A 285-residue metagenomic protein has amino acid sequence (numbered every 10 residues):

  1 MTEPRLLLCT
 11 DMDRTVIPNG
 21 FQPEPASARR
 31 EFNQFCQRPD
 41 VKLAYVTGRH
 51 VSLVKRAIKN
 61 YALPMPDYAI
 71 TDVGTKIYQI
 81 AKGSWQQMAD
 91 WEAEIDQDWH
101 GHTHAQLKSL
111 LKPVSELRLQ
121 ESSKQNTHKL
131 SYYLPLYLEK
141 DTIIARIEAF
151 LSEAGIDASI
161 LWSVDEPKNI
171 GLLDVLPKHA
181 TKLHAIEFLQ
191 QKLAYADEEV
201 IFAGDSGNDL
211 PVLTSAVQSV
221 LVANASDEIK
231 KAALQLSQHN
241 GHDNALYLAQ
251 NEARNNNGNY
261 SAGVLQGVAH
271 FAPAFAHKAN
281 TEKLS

Functional and structural regions predicted by a protein language model:
M1-M12, R30-Q37, K59, H277 (+1 more regions): Non-catalytic pre-domain segments flanking phosphatase-related domains
E3, L176, L183-S285: Mg2+-dependent phosphoryl-transfer enzymes with acidic/Ser/Thr/Gly-rich catalytic loops
E3-Q22, L213: Asp-based phosphoryl-transfer active-site loop
L6-L8, D67, V200: The start of beta-strands in P-loop NTPase/AAA+ ATPase cores
N19-P23, V46-G48, K178: Short, flexible loop segments at the rims of nucleotide/cofactor-binding pockets, characterized by
P23-A26, N224: A short acidic/small-residue loop/turn micro-motif
S27-E121: Active-site phosphate-binding/coordination module
L110-A203, G207-A216: Conserved acidic, metal-coordinating active-site core of Asp-based, Mg2+-dependent phosphoryl-transfer enzymes
